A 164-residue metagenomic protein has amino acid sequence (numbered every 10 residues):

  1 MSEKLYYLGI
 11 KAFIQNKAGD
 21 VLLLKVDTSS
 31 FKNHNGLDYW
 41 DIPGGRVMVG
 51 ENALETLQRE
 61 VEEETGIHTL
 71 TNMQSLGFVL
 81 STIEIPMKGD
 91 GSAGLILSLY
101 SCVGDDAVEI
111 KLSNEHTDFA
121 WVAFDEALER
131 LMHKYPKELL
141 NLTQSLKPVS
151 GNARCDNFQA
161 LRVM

Functional and structural regions predicted by a protein language model:
M1-D41: N-terminal strand-loop-strand
Y7, L37-I42, M73, D90-L97: Short connector loops at helix/strand junctions that flank enzyme active sites, especially segments positioning acidic
N16-A18, V79-E109, L142: Active-site-adjacent beta-strand/loop module that shapes the phosphate/pyrophosphate-binding cleft
S30-H34, P86-M87, F158-R162: Intrinsically disordered, low-complexity Ser/Thr- and acidic-rich flexible linkers and loops, especially at boundaries
I42-G77: The catalytic Nudix box helix
L99-S101, I110-N141: NUDIX/MutT-family hydrolases
E129, K134-M164: Charged phosphate-binding loop/patch that engages nucleotide di/tri-phosphates or the phosphate backbone of nucleic
